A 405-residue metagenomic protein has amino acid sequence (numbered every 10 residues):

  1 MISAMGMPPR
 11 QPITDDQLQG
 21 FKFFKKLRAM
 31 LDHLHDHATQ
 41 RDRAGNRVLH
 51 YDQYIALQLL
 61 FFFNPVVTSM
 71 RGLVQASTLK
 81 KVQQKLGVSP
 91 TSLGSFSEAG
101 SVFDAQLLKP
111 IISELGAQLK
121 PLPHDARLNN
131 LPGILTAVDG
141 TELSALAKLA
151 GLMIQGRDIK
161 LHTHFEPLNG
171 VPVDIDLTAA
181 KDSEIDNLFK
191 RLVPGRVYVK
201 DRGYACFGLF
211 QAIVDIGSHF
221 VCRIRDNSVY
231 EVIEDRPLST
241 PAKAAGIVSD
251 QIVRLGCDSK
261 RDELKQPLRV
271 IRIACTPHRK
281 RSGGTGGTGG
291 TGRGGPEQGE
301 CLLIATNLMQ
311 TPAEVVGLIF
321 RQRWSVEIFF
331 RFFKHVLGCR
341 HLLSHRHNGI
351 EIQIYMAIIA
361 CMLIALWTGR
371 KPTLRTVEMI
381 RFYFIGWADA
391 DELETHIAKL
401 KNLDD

Functional and structural regions predicted by a protein language model:
M1-A76, S89, G100-F103, P110-E114 (+4 more regions): Single, function-defining residue in the core of a domain
L79-K85: Blade-loop segments of beta-propeller domains
A117-R127, E184-I185: A short, well-structured juxtamembrane/interface segment
